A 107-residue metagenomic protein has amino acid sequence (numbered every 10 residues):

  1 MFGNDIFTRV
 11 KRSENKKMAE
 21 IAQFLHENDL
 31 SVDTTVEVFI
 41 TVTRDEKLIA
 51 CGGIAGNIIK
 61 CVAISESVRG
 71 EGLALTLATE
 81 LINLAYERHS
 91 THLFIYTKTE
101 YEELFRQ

Functional and structural regions predicted by a protein language model:
M1-V32, T41-T43: Short amphipathic alpha-helix that is part of the acyltransferase structural core
T34-V36: Short, small/polar residue-rich loop motifs at catalytic or cofactor-binding pockets
T41, E46-A63: Conserved beta-strand in the GNAT
S65, R69, K98: Residue-level recognition of the GNAT/N-acetyltransferase active site
G70-N83: Conserved acetyl-CoA-binding loop-helix of GNAT-fold acetyltransferases
A85-K98: Conserved GNAT acetyl-CoA-binding A-motif
T99-Q107: Conserved active-site alpha-helix within GNAT-family acetyltransferase domains
